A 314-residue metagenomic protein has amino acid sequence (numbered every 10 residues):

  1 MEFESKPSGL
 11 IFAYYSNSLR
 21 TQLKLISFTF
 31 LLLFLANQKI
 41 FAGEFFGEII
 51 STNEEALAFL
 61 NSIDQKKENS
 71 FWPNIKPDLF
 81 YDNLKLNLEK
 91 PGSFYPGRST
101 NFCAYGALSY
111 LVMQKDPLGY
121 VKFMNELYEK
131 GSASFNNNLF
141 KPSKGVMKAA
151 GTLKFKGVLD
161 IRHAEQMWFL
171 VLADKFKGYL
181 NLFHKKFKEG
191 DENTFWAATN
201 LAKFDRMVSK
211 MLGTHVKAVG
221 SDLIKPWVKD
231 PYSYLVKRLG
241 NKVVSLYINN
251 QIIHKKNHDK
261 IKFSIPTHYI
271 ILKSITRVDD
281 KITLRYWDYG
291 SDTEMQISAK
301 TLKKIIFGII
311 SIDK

Functional and structural regions predicted by a protein language model:
F3-S27: Bacterial N-terminal signal peptides that target proteins for export
I26-F34: Bacterial N-terminal signal peptides
F45-H184, K237-S245, I282: Active-site nucleophile-adjacent alpha helix/oxyanion-hole segment immediately C-terminal to the catalytic cysteine
G157-D205, V219-I224, V244-N250, I282-Y289 (+1 more regions): Non-catalytic membrane-recruitment/adaptor modules and adjacent regulatory linkers in eukaryotic signaling/cytoskeletal
D205-K314: Active-site signature of cysteine proteases
